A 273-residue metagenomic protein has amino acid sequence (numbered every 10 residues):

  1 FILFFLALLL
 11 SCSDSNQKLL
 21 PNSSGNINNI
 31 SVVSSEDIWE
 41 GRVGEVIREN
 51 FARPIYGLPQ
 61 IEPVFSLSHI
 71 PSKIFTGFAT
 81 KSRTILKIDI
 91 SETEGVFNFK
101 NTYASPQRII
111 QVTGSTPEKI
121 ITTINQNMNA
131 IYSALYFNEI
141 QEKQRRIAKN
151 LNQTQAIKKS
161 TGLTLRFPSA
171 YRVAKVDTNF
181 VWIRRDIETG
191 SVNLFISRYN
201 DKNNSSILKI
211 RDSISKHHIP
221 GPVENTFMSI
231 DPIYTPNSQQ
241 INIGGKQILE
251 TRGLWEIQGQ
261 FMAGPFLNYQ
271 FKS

Functional and structural regions predicted by a protein language model:
F1-F5: Sec-dependent signal peptide recognition, specifically the positively charged N-region followed immediately by
L8-S11: C-terminal motif of bacterial Sec signal peptides marking the signal peptidase cleavage site
S15-Q107: Start-of-domain marker
N16-K18, S35-D37, P168-P220, Q258: Secretory pathway targeting signatures of secreted, lumenal, and periplasmic proteins
Q17, I70-K119, I219-S273: Signature of long, low-cysteine stretches enriched in small and polar/charged residues
G25, E40, E49, I147-K175: N-terminal "mature-domain start" segment
V32-E40, Q111-I121, D201: Second-shell loop/turn segments in exported
I124-I147: Short, structured interface segments
